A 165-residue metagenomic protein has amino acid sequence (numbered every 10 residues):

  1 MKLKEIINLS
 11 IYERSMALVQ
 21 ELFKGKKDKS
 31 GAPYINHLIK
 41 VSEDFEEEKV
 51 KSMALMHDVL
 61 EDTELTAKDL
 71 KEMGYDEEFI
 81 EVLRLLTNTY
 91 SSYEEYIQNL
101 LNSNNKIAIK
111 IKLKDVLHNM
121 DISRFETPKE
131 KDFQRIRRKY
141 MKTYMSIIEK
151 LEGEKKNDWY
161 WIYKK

Functional and structural regions predicted by a protein language model:
K2-K165: Active-site helical microenvironments for divalent-metal-assisted chemistry
